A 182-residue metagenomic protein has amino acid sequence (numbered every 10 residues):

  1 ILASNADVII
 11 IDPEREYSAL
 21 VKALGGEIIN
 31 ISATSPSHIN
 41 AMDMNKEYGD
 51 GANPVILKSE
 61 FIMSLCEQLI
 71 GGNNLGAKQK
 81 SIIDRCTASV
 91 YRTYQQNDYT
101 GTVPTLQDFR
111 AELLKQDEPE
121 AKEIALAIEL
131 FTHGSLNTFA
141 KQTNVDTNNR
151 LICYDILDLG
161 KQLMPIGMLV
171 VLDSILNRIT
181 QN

Functional and structural regions predicted by a protein language model:
I1: Glycine-rich phosphate-binding P-loop
N5, I29-I31: Hydrophobic multi-pass inner-membrane translocation pores used for secretion and envelope-lipid/glycan export
D7-I11: Conserved RecA-like ASCE P-loop NTPase motor core of nucleic-acid helicases/translocases
R15-G26, A33-S35, N40-N182: P-loop NTPase motor domains
